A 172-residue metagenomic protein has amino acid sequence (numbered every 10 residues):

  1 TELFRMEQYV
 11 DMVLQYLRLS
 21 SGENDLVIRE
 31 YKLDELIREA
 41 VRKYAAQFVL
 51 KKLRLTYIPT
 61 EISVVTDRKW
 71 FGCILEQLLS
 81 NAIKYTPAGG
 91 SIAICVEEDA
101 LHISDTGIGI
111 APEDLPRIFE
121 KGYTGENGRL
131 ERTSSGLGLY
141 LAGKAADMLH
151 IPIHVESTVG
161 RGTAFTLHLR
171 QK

Functional and structural regions predicted by a protein language model:
T1-M6: Short alpha-helical segment of the dimerization/phosphotransfer core of two-component systems
S21-L26, P59, S63-T66: Conserved micro-motifs of the catalytic ATP-binding
Q47-T56: Short conserved segments within the C-terminal catalytic ATPase subdomain
A82-I83: Short helix-loop "hinge" at the ATP-lid/N-box region of the Bergerat-fold HATPase_c
G89-A100: Short beta-strand/loop element within the Bergerat-fold HATPase_c
D105: Acidic ATP/Mg2+-coordinating residue in the GHKL
I110-Y123: Short conserved segment of the HATPase_c
